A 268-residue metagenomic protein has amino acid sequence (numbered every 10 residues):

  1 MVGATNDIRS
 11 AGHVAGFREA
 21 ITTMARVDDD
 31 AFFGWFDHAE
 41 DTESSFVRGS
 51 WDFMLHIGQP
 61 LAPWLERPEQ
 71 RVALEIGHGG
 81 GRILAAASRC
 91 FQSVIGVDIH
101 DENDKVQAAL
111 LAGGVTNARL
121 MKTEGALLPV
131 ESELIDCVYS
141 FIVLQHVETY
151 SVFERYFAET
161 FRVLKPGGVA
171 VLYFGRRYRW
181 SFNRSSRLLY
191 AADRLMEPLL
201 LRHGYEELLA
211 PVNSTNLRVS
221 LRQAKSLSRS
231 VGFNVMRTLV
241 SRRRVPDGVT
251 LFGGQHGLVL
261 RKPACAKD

Functional and structural regions predicted by a protein language model:
M1-E40: N-terminal, positively charged/glycine-rich alpha-helical extensions of SAM-dependent methyltransferases
R48-R71: Conserved alpha-helix/loop element of class I SAM-dependent methyltransferases that forms part of the SAM/SAH-binding
G80-L127: Class I SAM-dependent methyltransferase SAM/SAH-binding core
Y139: A conserved beta-strand element that flanks and buttresses the S-adenosyl-L-methionine
E154-P166: A short glycine-rich, Lys/Arg-flanked "PGG" loop and its adjoining helix->strand segment in the class I
G167-F174: Conserved beta-strand signature within the Rossmann-like core of class I S-adenosyl-L-methionine
N183-P211: Conserved Class I S-adenosyl-L-methionine
T215-G232: Short alpha-helix
